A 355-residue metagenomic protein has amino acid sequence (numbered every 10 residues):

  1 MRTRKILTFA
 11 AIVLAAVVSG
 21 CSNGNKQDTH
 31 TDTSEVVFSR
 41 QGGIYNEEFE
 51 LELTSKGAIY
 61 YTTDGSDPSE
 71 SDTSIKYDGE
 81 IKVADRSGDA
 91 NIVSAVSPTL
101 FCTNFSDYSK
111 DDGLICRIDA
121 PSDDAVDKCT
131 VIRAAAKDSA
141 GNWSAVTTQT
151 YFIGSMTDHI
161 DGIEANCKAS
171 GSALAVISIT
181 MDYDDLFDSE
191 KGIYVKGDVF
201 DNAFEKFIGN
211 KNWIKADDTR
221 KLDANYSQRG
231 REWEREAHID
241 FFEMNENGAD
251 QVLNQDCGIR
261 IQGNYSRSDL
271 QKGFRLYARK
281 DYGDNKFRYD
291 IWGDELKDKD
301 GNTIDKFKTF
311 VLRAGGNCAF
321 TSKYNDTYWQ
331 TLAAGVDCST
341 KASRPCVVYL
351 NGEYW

Functional and structural regions predicted by a protein language model:
M1-T8: Bacterial N-terminal signal peptides that target proteins for export
R4, S22-N25: Generic cytosolic/nucleocytoplasmic N-terminal low-complexity/intrinsically disordered segments
V17-G20: C-terminal motif of bacterial Sec signal peptides marking the signal peptidase cleavage site
G24-Q228, E234-E236, F241-N245, V252-Q255: Short, compositionally stereotyped local motifs that mark structural "simplifiers"
I179, N212-W355: Conserved ATP-binding subdomain of kinase catalytic cores across diverse folds
